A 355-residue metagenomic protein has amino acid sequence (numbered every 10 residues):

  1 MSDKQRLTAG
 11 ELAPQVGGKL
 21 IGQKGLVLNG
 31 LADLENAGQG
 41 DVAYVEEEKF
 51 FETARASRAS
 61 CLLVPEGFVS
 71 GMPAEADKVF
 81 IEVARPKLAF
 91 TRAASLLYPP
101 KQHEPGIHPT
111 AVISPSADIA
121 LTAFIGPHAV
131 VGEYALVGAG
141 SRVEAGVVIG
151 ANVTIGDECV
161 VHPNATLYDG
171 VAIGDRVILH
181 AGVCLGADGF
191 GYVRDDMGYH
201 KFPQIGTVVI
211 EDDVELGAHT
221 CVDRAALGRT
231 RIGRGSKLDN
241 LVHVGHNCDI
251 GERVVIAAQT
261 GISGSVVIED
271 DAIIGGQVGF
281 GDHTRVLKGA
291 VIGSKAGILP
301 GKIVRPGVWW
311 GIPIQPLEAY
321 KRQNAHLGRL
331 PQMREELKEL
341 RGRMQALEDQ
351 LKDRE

Functional and structural regions predicted by a protein language model:
M1-T110, R176, G182-V183, A187-K201 (+2 more regions): Terminal amphipathic alpha-helical/low-complexity segments used for targeting or macromolecular assembly
Y44, G106-P316: Structural signal for interior beta-strand "rungs" in well-ordered beta-sheet cores of soluble enzyme domains
